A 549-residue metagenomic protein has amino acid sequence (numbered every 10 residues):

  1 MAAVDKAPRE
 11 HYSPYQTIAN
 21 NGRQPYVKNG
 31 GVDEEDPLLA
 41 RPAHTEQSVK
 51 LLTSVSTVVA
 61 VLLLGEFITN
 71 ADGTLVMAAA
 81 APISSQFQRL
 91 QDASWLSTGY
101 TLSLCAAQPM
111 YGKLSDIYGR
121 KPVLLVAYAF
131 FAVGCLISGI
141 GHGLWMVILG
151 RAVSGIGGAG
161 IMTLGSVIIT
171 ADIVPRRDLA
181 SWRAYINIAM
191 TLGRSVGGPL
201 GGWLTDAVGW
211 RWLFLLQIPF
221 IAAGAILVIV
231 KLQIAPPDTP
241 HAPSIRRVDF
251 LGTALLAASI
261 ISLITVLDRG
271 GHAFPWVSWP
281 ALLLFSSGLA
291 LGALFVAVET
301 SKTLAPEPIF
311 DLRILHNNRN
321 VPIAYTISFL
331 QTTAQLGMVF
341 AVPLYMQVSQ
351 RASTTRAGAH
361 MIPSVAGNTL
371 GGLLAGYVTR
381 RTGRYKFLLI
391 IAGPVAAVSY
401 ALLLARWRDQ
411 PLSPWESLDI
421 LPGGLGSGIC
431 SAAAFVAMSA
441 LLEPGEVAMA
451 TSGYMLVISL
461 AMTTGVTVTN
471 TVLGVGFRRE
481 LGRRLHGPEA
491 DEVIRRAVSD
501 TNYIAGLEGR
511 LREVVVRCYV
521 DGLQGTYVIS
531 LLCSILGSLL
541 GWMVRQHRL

Functional and structural regions predicted by a protein language model:
A2-A71, L75-V76, S85: Cytosolic juxtamembrane N-terminal segment immediately preceding the first transmembrane helix of multi-pass
V59-L64, I68-A71, V76-P82, Q88 (+5 more regions): Transmembrane core module of solute transporters
T74, T101-P109, A159, T191-S195 (+3 more regions): Residue-level signature of mid-helix packing/kink "hotspots" within the transmembrane helices of 12-pass Major
I83-S84, L114-S115, S138, V147 (+6 more regions): Interfacial helix-cap and linker-helix signal at transmembrane-aqueous boundaries of multi-pass secondary transporters
Q108-L251: Helix-loop-helix hairpins in multi-pass membrane proteins, especially solute transporters
I140-R151, G209, A405-I420, G476-E480: Helix-loop junctions at membrane interfaces in 12-TM secondary transporters
V208-T326: Hydrophobic transmembrane-helix bundles of small-molecule transporters
A223, F435-V436, Y454-R545: Hydrophobic transmembrane architecture of multi-pass small-molecule transporters
